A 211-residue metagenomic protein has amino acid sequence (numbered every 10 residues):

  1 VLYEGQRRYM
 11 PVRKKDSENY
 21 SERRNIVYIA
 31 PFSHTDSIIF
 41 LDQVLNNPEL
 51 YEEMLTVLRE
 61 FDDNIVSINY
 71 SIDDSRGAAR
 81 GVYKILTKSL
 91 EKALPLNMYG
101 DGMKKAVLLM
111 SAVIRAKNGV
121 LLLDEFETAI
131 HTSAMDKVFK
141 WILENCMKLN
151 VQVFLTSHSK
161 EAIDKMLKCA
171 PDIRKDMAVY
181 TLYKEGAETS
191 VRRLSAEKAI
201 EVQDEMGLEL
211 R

Functional and structural regions predicted by a protein language model:
V1-L109, I114, V120, M177 (+1 more regions): Phosphate-coordinating catalytic segments in nucleotide- and nucleic-acid-processing enzymes
K105-L108, K137-W141: Well-ordered alpha-helical segments embedded in enzymatic catalytic cores
K117-N118, V151: Short coil/turn segments at beta-strand junctions that form active-site/ligand-binding loops
D124-F126: Walker B catalytic acidic pair
K140-R211: C-terminal lobe/lid and adjacent interdomain/linker elements of RecA-like ASCE P-loop ATPase modules
